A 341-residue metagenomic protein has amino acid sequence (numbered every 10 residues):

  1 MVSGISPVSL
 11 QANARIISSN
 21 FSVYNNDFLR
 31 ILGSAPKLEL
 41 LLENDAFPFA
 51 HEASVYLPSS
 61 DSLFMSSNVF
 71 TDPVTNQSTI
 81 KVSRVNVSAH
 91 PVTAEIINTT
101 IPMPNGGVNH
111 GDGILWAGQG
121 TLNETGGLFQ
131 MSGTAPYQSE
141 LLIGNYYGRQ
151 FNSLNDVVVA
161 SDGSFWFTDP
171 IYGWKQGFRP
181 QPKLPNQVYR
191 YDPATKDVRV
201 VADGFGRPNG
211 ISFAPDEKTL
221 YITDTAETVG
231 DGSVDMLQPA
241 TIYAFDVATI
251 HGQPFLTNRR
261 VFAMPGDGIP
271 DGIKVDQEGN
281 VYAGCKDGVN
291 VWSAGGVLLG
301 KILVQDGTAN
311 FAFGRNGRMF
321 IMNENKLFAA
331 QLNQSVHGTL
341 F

Functional and structural regions predicted by a protein language model:
V2-D27, K37-I80: Beta-strand-rich domains and repeat architectures in extracellular enzymes and scaffolds, especially beta-propellers
L10, S66-N76, G118-T121, F167-K183 (+2 more regions): Short, conserved, GDST-rich strand-edge loop motifs in beta-rich repeat architectures
K37-D45, P91-N98, Q138-Y147, K196-A202 (+2 more regions): A short beta-strand motif characteristic of beta-propeller blades
D45-S60, T100-G120, Y146-F165, Y172-G173 (+6 more regions): Beta-rich, blade/repeat-based domains predominating in secreted/periplasmic proteins but also intracellular
V69-F70, N76-G120, T125-G127, L141-Y146: Blade-loop segments of beta-propeller domains
T79-S83, G126-F129, N186-Y189, T241-Y243 (+2 more regions): A short loop-to-beta-strand structural motif that recurs across blades of beta-propeller domains
V87-S88, M131-A135, A244-P254, L332-T339: Short loop/turn segments immediately following beta-strands, especially the blade-tip and inter-blade linker loops
N310-F341: Blade-level signature of beta-propeller repeat domains, shared across WD40, Kelch, NHL, RCC1 and BNR/Asp-box propellers
